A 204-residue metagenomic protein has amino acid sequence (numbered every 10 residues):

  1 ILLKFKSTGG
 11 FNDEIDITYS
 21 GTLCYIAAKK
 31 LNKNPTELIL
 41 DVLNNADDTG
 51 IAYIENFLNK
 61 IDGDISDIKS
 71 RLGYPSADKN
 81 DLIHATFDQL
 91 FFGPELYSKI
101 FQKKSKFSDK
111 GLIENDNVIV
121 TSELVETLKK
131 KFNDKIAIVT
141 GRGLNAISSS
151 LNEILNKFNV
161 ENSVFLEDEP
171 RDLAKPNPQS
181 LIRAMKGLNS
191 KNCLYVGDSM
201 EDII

Functional and structural regions predicted by a protein language model:
I1-I119: N-terminal helical cap/lid subdomain that shapes the substrate entry/recognition surface in HAD-like hydrolases
S105-V125, A137-L194, M200-I204: Substrate-recognition "cap/lid" segment bordering the active-site pocket of phosphatases
N133-D134: A short helix->loop->beta-strand "cap" motif at the edges of active sites that frequently abuts
